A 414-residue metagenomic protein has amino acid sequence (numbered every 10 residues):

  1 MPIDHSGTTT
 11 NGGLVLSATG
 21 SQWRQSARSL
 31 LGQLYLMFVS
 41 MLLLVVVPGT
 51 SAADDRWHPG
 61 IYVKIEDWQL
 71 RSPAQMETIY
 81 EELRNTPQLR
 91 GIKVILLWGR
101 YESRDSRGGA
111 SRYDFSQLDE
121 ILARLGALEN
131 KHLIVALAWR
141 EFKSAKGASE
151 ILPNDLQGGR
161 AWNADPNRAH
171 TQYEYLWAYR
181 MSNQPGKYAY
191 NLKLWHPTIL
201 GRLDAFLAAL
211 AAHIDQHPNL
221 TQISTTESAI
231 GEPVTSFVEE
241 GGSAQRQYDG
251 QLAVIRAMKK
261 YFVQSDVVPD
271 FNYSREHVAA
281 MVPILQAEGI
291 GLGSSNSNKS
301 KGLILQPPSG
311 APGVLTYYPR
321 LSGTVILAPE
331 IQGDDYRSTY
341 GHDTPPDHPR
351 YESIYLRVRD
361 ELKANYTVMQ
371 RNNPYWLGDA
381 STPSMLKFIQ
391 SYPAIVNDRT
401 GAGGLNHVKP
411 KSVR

Functional and structural regions predicted by a protein language model:
M1-G32: N-terminal secretory signal peptides that target proteins for export/translocation
Q33-V46: Bacterial N-terminal signal peptides
A53-R90, I95-L97: Boundary/entry segment of secreted carbohydrate-active catalytic domains
I79-L89, V94-P166, Q247-Q251: Aromatic-lined substrate-binding rim segments of carbohydrate-active enzymes
L118, R140-A209: Active-site-adjacent "subsite" loops/lids of carbohydrate-active enzymes
R124-G126, N183-S224, G250, V254-A257: An active-site-proximal structural segment forming one wall of the substrate-binding cleft that immediately precedes
N219-I230, V254-H277, S295: Aromatic-lined carbohydrate-recognition surfaces of secreted/lumenal glycan-active proteins
N296-R414: Substrate-binding cleft of secreted/luminal carbohydrate-active enzymes
